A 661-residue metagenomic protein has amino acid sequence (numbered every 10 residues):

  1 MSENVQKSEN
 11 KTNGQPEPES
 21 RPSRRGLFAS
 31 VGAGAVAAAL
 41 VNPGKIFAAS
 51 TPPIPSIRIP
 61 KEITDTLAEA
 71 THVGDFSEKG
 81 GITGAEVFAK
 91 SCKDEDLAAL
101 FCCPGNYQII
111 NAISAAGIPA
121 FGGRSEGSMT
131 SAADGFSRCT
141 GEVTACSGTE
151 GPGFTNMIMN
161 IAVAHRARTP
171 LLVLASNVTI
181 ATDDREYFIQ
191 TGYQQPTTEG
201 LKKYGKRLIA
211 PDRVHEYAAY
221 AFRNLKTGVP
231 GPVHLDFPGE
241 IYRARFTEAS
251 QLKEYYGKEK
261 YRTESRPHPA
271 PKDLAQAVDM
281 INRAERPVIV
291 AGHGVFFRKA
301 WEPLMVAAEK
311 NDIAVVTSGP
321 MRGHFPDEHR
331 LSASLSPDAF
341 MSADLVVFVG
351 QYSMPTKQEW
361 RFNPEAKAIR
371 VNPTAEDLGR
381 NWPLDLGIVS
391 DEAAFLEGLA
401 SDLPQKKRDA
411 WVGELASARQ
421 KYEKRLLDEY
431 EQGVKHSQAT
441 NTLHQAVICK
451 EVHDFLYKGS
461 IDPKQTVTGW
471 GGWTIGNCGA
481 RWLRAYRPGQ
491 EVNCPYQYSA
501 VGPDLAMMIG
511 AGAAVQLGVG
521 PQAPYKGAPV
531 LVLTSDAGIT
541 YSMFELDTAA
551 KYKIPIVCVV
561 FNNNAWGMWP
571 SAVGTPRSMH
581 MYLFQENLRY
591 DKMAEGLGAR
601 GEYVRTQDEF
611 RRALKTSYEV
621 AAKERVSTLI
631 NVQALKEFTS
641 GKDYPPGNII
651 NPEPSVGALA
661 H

Functional and structural regions predicted by a protein language model:
M1-K11: N-terminal acidic, proline/glycine-rich, low-complexity intrinsically disordered segments
N4-V5, P16-P18, G32-L40, I46-A410 (+4 more regions): N-terminal alpha/beta PP-like core and its mobile active-site loop of ThDP/TPP-dependent enzymes
I54-G81, D212, A249, K260 (+5 more regions): Phosphate/pyrophosphate-binding active-site segments
A85, N106-Y107, N111-A112, K421-Q522: Active-site diphosphate/adenylate-binding microenvironment
T182-Q190, L331, F340, G379-N381 (+3 more regions): Thiamine diphosphate
D236-I241, W473-I475, Q633-L635: A glycine-rich phosphate-binding loop feature that marks nucleotide/adenosyl-phosphate handling sites
H293-G294, Q351-Y352, W473, S535-A537 (+1 more regions): Active-site metal-binding loops of divalent metal-dependent hydrolases
